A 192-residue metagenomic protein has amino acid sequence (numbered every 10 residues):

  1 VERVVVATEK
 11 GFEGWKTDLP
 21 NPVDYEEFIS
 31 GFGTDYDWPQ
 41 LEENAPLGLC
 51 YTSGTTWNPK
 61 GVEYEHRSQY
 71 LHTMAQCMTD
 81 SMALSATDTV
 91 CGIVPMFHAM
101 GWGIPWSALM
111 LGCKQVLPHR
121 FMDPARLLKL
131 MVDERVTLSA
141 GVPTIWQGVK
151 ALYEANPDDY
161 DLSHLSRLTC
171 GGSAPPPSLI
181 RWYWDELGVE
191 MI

Functional and structural regions predicted by a protein language model:
V1, K60-E63, G92, K114-F121 (+1 more regions): Short beta-strand->loop structural element characteristic of the AMP-binding/adenylate-forming
V1-E43, Y153-A155: ANL superfamily adenylate-forming
G11, T144-W146, P175: Alpha-helix capping/helix-boundary segments
F32-A45, L49-C91, G103, C113 (+1 more regions): Conserved adenylate-forming
W38, A125-L128, P157: Short hydrophobic/charged patches on amphipathic alpha-helices used for structural packing and interfaces
P46, T52-T55, V90, M96 (+4 more regions): Conserved S/T- and glycine-rich ATP-binding loop of Class I adenylate-forming
Y70-T89, F97-L138, L152, E190: Conserved AMP-binding/adenylation subdomain of ANL enzymes
M110-C113, V136-G141, K150-I192: Gly/Ser/Thr-rich phosphate-binding loop
